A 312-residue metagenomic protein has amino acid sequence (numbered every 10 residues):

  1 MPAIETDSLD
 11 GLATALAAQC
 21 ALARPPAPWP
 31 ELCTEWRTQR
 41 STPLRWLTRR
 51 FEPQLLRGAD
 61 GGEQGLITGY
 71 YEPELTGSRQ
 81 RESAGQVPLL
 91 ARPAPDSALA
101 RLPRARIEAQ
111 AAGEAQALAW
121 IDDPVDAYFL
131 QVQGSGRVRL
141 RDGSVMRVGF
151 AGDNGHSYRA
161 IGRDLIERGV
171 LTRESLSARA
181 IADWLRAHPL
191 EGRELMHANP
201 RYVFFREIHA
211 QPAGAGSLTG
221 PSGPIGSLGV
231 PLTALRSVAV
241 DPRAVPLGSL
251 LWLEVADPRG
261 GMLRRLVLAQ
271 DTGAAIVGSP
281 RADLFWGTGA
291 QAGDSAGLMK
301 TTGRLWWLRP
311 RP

Functional and structural regions predicted by a protein language model:
M1-P312: Solvent-exposed, well-ordered loop and adjacent helix/strand elements within mature globular domains that form
